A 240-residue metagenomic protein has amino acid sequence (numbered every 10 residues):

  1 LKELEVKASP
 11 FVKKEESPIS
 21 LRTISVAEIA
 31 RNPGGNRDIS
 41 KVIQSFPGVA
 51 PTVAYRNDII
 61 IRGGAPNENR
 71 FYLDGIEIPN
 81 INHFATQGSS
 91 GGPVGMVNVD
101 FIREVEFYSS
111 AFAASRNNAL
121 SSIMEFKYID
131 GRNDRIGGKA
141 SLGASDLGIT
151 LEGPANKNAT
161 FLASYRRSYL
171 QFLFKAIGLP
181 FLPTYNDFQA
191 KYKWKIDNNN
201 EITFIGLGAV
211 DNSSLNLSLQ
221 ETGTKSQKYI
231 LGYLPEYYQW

Functional and structural regions predicted by a protein language model:
L1-N36, P66-E68, D74: Short, acidic, small-residue-rich periplasmic hinge/interaction motif at the N-terminus of Gram-negative outer-membrane
A8, G138-L142, A163-R167, F204-V210: Transmembrane beta-barrel strands of outer-membrane/channel proteins
R31-N32, R37-N80, E104: Extracytoplasmic beta-strand/coil segments of soluble accessory domains associated with Gram-negative outer-membrane
N57, L120-S122, I136, S145-I149 (+3 more regions): Hydrophobic, lipid-facing positions within transmembrane beta-strands of outer-membrane proteins
I76-F107, A190: Short acidic/polar hinge/loop motifs at secondary-structure boundaries that mediate gating or recognition
P93-G137, G148-T150: A beta-strand signature from Gram-negative outer-membrane beta-barrel systems, especially the internal plug domain
I102, N133, N156-N158, K195-N199: Outer-membrane beta-barrel channels and translocator barrels
L170, L182, E201-W240: Flexible loop and strand-edge segments within Gram-negative outer membrane beta-barrel domains
